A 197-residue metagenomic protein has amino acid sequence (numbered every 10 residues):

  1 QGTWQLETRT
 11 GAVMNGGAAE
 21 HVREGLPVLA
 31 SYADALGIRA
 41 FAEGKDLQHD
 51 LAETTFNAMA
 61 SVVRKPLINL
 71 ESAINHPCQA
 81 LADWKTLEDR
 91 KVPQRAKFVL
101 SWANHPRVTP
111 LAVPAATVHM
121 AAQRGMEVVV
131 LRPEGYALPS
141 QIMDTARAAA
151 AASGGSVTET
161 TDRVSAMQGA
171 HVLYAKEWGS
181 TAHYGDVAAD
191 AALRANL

Functional and structural regions predicted by a protein language model:
Q1, E88-A175: Glycine-rich phosphate/diphosphate-binding loop of Rossmann-like nucleotide-binding domains
Q1-E88: Phosphate/diphosphate ligand-binding glycine-rich loop within oxidoreductases
A12-G17, D46-L47, A151-S156, A191-N196: Short, flexible loop segments at the rims of nucleotide/cofactor-binding pockets, characterized by
F41, E177-G179: Short glycine-/small-residue-rich Rossmann-like dinucleotide-binding loops
K45-D50, R107-L111, S180-L197: Glycine/threonine-rich flexible loop motifs
D50-F56, A82-W84, A112-A116, D144-T145 (+1 more regions): Short, glycine/charged-enriched secondary-structure capping and boundary segments
T55-E71, V129-L131, G135, V187-L197: P-loop/Walker A phosphate-binding loop and immediately adjacent motor/lid segment at beta-alpha junctions
E71, T117, A182: Solvent-exposed, flexible loop/coil residues
